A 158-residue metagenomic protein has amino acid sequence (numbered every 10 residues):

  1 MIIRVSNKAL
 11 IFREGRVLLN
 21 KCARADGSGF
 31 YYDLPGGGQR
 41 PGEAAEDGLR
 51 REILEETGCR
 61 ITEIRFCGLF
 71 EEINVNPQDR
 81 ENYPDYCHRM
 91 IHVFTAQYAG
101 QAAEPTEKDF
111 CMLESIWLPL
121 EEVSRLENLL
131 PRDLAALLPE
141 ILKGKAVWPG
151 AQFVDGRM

Functional and structural regions predicted by a protein language model:
M1-L18, G37-P41, H92: Conserved N-terminal beta-strand and adjoining loop/helix that marks the start of the Nudix/MutT-like hydrolase domain
R4, F12, G29, L34 (+2 more regions): Short connector loops at helix/strand junctions that flank enzyme active sites, especially segments positioning acidic
R16-E55: Conserved Nudix-box catalytic region and its N-terminal flanking loop in Nudix hydrolases and closely related
D26-F30, E107-M158: Nudix hydrolase/Nudix homology domain
P35, P41, Q78-E81, W148-M158: Functional cleft and adjacent loop/helix regions within the main domain that mediate ligand binding or catalysis
Q39-E63, I73-L130: Unchanged
